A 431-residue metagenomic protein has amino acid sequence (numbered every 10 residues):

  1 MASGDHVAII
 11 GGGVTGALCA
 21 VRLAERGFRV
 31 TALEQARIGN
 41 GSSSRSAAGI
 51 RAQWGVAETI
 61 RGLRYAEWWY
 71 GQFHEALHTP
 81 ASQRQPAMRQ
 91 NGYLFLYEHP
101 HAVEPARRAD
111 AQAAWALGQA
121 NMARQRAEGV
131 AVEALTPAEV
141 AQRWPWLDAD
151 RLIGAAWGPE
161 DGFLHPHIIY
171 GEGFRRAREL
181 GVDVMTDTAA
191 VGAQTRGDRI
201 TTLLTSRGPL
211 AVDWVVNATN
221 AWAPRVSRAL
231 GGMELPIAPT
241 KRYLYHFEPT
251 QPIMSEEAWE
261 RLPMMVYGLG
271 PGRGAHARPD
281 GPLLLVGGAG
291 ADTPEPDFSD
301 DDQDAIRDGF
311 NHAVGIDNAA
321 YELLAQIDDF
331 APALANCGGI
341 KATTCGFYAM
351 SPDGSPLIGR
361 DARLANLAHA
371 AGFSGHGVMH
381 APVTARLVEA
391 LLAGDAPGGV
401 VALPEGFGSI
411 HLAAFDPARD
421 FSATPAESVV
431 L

Functional and structural regions predicted by a protein language model:
D5, A362-L431: C-terminal lid/capping helical subdomain adjacent to the catalytic/cofactor pocket in oxidative enzymes
D5-T31: N-terminal Rossmann-like FAD-binding beta1-loop-alpha1 element of flavoenzymes
L18, L77-S82, A193-V314, L324-N336 (+1 more regions): Flavin-dependent oxidoreductases
E25-S43: Glycine-rich FAD pyrophosphate-binding loop
A48-R143, G274-A275: Dinucleotide-binding Rossmann-like beta1-alpha1 core, especially the glycine-rich loop that anchors the ADP
R61-G62, R108-A116, W157-R175, V314-A319: Short beta-strand to alpha-helix junction loop
Q142-A149, N336-H380: FAD-binding beta-loop-beta segment adjacent to the flavin cofactor pocket
A156-D213: Helical element adjacent to the flavin cofactor pocket in flavoenzyme catalytic cores
